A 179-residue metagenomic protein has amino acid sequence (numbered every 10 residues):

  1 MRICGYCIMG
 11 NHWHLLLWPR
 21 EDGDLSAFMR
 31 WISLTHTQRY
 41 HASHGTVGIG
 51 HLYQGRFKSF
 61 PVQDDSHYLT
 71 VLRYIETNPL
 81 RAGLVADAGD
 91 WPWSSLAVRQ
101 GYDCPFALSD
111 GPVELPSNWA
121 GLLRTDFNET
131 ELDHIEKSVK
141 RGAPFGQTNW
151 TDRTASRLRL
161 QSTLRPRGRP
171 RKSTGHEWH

Functional and structural regions predicted by a protein language model:
M1-M9, W18-H179: Short Pro-Cys-Gly-centered "Cys-loop" motif that presents a nucleophilic cysteine in a tight turn
H12: Glycine/serine-rich anion-binding loops at beta->alpha junctions that coordinate negatively charged ligand groups
